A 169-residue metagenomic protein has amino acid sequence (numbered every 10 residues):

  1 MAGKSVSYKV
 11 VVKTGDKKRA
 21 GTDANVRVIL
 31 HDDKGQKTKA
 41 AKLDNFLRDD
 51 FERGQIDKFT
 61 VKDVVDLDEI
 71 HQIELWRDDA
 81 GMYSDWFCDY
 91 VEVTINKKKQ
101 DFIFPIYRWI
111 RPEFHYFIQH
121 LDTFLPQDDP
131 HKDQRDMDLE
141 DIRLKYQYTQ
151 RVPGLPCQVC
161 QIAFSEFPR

Functional and structural regions predicted by a protein language model:
M1-R169: Activation on extended, non-transmembrane soluble regions of large proteins
